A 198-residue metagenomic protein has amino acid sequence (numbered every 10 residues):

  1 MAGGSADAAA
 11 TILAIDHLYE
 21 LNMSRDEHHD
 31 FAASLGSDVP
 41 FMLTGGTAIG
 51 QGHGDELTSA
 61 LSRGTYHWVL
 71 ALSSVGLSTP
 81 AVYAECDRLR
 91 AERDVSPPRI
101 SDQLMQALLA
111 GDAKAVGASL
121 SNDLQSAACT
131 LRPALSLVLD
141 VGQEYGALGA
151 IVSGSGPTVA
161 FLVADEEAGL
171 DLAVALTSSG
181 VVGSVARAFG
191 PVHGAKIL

Functional and structural regions predicted by a protein language model:
M1-E27, F41-L43: DPxDG-like acidic metal-binding loop motif
A14-S34, E166-S178: Phosphate-handling active-site elements
T44, I49-G149, E167-V174, R187-L198: Conserved, helical-rich catalytic subdomain that frames metal- and/or nucleotide-binding sites in enzyme alpha/beta
P157-V159: Conserved glycine-rich beta-strand-loop-beta hairpin in the small C-terminal domain of fold type I
L162-A164: Residue-level recognition of strand-loop junctions within catalytic nucleotide-signaling folds
